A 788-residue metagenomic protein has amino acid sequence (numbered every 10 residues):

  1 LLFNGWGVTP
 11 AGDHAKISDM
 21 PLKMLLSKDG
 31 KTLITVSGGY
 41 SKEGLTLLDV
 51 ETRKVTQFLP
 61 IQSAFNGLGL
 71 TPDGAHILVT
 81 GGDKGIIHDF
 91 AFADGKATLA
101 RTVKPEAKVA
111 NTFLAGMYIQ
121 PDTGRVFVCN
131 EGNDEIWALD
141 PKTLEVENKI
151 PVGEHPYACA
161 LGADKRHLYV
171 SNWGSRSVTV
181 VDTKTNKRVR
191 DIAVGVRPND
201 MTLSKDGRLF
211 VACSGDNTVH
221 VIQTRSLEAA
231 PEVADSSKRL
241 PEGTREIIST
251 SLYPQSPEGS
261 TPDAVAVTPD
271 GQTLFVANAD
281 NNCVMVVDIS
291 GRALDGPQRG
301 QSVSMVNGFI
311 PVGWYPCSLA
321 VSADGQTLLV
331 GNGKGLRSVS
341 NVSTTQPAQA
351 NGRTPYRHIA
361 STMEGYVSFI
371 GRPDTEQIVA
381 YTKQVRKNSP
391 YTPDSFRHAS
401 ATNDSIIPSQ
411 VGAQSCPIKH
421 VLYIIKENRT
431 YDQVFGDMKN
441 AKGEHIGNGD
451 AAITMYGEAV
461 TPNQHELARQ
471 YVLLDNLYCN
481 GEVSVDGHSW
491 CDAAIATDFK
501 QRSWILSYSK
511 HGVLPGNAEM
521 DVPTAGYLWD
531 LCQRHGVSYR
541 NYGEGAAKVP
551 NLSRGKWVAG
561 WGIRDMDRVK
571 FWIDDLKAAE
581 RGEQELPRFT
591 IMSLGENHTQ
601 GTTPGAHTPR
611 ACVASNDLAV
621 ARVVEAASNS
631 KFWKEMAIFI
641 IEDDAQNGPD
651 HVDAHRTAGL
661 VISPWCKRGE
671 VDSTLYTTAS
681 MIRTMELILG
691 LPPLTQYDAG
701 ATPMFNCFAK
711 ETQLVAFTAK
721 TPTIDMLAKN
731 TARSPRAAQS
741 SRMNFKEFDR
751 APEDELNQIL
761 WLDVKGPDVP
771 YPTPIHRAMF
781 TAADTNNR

Functional and structural regions predicted by a protein language model:
L1-I406: Predominantly soluble domains enriched in secretory-pathway, periplasmic, or organellar proteins
A380-R788: N-terminal pro-sequences and low-complexity stem/linker regions of secreted or lumenal proteins
